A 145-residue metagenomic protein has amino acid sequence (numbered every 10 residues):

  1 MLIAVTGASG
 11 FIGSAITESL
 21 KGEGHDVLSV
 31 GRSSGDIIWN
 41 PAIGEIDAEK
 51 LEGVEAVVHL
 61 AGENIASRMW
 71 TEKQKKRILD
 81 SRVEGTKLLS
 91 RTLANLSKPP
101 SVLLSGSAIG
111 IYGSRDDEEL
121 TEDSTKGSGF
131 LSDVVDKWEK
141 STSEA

Functional and structural regions predicted by a protein language model:
L2, D26, V102: Residues at the starts of beta-strands that form the adenosine-phosphate
I3-E23: N-terminal Rossmann NAD(P)H-binding glycine-rich loop of SDR-like oxidoreductase domains
T6, V30, V57-A61, L103-I109: SDR active-site strand-loop-helix element
A15, S19, T92, S141: Rossmann-fold NAD(P)-dependent oxidoreductase module
H25-R32: Conserved glycine-rich Rossmann-like NAD(P)H-binding loop of the short-chain dehydrogenase/reductase
S34-L88: NAD(P)H-binding glycine-rich loop region in Rossmannoid oxidoreductase-like domains and their noncatalytic homologs
K87-G129: Conserved Rossmann-fold NAD(P)-dependent oxidoreductase catalytic core, especially the SDR/UDP-sugar
S128-A145: Active-site Tyr-X1-5-Lys
